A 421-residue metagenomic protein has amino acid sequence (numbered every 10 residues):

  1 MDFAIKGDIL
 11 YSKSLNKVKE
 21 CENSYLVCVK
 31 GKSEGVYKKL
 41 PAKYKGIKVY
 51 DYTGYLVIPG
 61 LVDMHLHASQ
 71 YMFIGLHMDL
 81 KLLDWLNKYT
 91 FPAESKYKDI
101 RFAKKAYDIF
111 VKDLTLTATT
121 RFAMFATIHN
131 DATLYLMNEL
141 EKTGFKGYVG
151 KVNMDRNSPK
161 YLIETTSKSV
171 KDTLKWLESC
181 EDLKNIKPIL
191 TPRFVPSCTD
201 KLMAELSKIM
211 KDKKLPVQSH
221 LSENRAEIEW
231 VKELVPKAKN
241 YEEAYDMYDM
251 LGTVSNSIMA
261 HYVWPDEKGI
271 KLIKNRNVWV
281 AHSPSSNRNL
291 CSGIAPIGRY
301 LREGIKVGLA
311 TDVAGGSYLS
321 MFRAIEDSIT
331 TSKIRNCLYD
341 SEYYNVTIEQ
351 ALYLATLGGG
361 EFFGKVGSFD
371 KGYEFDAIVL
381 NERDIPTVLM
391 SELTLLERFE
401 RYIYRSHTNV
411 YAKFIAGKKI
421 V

Functional and structural regions predicted by a protein language model:
M1-Y44: N-terminal metal-binding scaffold of metallo-dependent hydrolase/deaminase domains
D2-G7, K43-W85, D108, T115-L116: Replace "His-x-His-based motif
D8, L26, G31, G54 (+16 more regions): Divalent metal-coordination and catalytic microenvironments
S14, E374-V421: C-terminal cap of metal-dependent C-N hydrolases
I74-A103, R156-T166, N224-V254, D327-V346: Active-site gating loops and adjacent loop-to-helix segments of metal-dependent hydrolytic enzymes
I74-F145, S169-L183: Alpha-helical scaffold segments that flank or form the walls of functional sites
D131-V263: Metal-coordinating catalytic core of metallo-dependent amide/deamination hydrolases
E243, M247-N256, I297-P386: His/Asp/Glu-enriched, well-ordered alpha-helical/loop segment that forms or immediately abuts the divalent-metal
